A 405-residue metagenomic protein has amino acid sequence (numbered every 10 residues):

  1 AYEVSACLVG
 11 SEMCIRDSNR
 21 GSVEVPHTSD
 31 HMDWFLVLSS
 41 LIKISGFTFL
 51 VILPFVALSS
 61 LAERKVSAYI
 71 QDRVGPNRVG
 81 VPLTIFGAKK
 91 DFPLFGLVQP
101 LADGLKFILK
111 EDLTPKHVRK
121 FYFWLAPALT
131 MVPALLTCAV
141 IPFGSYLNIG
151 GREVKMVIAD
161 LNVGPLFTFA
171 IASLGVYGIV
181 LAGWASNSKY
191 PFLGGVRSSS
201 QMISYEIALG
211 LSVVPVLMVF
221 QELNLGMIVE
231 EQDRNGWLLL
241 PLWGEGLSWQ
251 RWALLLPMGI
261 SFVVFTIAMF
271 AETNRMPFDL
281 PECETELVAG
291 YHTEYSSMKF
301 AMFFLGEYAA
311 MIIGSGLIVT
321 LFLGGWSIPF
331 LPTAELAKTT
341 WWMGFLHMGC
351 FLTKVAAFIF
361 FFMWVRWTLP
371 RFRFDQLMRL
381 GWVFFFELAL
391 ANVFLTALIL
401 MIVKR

Functional and structural regions predicted by a protein language model:
A1-D17: Single conserved hydrophobic/aromatic residue that forms the stacking wall/gate of nucleotide- or nucleobase-binding
V25-R405: Selective transmembrane helix interface/packing segments
